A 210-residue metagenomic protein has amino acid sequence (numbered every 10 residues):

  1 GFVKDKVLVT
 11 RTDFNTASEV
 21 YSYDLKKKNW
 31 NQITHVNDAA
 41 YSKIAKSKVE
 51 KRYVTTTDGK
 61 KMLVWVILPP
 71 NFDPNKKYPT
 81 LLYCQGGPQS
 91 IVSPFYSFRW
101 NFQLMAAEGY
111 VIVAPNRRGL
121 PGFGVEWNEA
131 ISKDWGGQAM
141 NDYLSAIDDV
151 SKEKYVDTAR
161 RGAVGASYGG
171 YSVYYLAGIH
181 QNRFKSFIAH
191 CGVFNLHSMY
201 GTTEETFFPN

Functional and structural regions predicted by a protein language model:
G1-N210: Serine-hydrolase catalytic core recognition
